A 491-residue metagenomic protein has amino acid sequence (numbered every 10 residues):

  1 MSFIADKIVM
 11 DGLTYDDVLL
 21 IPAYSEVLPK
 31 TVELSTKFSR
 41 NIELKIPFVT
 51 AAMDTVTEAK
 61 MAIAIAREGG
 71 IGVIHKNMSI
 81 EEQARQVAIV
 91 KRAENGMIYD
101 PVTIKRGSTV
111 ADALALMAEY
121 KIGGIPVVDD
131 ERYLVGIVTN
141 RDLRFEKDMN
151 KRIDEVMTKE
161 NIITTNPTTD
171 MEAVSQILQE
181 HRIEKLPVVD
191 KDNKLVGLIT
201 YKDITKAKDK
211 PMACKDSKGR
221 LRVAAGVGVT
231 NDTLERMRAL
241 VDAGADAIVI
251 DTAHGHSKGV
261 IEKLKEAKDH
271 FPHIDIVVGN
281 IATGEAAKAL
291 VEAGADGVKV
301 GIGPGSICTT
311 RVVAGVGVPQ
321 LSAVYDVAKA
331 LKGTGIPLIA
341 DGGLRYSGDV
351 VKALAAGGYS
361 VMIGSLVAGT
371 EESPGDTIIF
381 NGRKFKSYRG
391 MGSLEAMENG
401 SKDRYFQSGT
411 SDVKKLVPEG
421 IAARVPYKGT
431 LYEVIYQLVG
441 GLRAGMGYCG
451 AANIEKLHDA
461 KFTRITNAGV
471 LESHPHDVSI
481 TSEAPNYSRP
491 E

Functional and structural regions predicted by a protein language model:
M1-Y24, I104-K105, N166, G226 (+3 more regions): Alpha/beta catalytic cores of nucleotide-metabolism and tRNA/nucleoside-modifying enzymes
K30, S79-A88, E146-N150, K194-C214 (+5 more regions): Active-site-adjacent beta->alpha loops and helix N-cap segments on the catalytic face of soluble alpha/beta enzymes
K30-L44, A51-M53, E82-Y120, V127-D129 (+5 more regions): Bateman/CBS regulatory modules and CBS-like beta-alpha motifs in cytosolic regions of diverse proteins
E43-T50, G96-P101, D216-G226, A267-A282 (+2 more regions): Short beta-strand/loop segments at the ligand-binding rim of alpha/beta enzyme cores
K60-I63, E235-A243, A282-V300, A340 (+1 more regions): Catalytic cores of alpha/beta
R67-E82, A245-S257, D296-A314, L344-I378: Glycine-rich phosphate-binding active-site loops on the catalytic face of alpha/beta enzymes
V73-N77, T103-I104, G124-P126, T164-T165 (+6 more regions): Catalytic beta/alpha-barrel core
I74-S79, I122, P126, Y133-M149 (+4 more regions): Short beta->alpha transition motifs characteristic of CBS
